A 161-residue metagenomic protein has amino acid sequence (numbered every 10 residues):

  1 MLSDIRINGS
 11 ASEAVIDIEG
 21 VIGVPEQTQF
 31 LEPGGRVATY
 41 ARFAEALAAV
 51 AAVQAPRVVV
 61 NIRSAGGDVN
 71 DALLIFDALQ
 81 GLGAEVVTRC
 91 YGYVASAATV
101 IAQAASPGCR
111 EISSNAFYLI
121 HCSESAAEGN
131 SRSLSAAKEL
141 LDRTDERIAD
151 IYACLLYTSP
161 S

Functional and structural regions predicted by a protein language model:
M1-F76, Q80-L82, C109-L156: Small-residue-centered hinge/linker elements
R63-A72, V86-I101: Gly/Ser-rich catalytic serine loop of serine hydrolases
A78, I101-A104: Hydrophobic/aromatic ligand-binding patch that stacks against planar heteroaromatic rings of cofactors or nucleotides
Y157-S161: Conserved small/polar residues in nucleotide/adenosyl-binding loops
